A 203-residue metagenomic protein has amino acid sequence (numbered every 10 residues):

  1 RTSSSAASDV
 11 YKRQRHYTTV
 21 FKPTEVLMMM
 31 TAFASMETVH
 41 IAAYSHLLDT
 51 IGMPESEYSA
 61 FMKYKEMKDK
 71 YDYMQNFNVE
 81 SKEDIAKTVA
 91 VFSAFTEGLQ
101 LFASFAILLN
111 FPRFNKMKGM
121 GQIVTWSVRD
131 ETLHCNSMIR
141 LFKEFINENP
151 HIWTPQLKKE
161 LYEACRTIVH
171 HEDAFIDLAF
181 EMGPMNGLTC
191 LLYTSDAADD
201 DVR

Functional and structural regions predicted by a protein language model:
R1-A7, Y11, Y193-V202: Single conserved hydrophobic/aromatic residue that forms the stacking wall/gate of nucleotide- or nucleobase-binding
S5-V20, V39, A86-F111, L133-S137: Alpha-helical bundle segments that constitute or directly flank the non-heme di-iron/ferroxidase center
R13-E80: Long, hydrophobic, well-ordered secondary-structure blocks that form the structural core and pocket-lining surfaces
H16-M28, T50-S56, K82-D84, A106-W126 (+2 more regions): Inter-helical turn/loop segments and adjacent helix faces that build the functional surface of alpha-helical bundle
K22-V39, T88-S93, K116-E131, E160: Alpha-helical scaffold segments that form or flank carboxylate-/histidine-based iron centers
A42, H46-D49, F102-L109, L133-K143 (+3 more regions): Charged/polar positions within long, soluble alpha-helices
D72-T88, E172-F175: Alpha-helical transmembrane segments and their helix-helix packing motifs
P150-S195, R203: Extended, helix-rich structural scaffolds rather than catalytic motifs
